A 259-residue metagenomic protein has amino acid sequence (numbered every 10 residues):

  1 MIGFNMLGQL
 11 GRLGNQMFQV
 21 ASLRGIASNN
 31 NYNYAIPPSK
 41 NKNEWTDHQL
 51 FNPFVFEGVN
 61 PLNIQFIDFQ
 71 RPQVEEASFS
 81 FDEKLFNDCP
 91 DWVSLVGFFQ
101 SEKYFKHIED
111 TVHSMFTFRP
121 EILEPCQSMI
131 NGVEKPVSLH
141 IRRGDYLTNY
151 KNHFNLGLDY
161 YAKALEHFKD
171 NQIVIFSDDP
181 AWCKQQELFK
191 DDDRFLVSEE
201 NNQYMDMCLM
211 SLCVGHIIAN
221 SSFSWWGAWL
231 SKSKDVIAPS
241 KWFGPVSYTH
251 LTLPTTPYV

Functional and structural regions predicted by a protein language model:
M1-G8, N33-I36, E134-R143, V174-I175 (+1 more regions): Short hydrophobic beta-strand segments
G3, S39-H167: Secretory-pathway luminal glycosyltransferase catalytic domains
G8-F18: A short, glycine/small-residue-rich beta-strand->loop->alpha-helix junction that serves as a flexible
Q9-G11, S39-E44, Q100-S101, R142-L147 (+5 more regions): Short, solvent-exposed loop/turn segments at secondary-structure junctions
L13, L165-A238, G244-L251: Donor-binding and catalytic core of enzymes assembling or modifying cell-surface/extracellular glycoconjugates
F18-A27: Histidine-anchored nucleotide/phosphate-binding helix
N30-P38, K234-V236: Short, well-structured active-site flanking segments
H250-V259: Single conserved hydrophobic/aromatic residue that forms the stacking wall/gate of nucleotide- or nucleobase-binding
